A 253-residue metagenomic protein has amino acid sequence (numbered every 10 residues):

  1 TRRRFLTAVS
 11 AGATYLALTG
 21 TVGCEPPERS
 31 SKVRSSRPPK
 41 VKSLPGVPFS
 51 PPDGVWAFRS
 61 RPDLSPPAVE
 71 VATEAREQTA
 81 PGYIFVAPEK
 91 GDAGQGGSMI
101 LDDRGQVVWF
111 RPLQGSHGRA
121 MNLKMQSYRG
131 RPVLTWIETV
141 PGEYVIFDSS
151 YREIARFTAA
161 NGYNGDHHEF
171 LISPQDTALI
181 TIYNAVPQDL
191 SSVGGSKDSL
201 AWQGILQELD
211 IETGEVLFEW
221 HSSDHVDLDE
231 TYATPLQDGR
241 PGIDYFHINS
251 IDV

Functional and structural regions predicted by a protein language model:
R2-T7: N-terminal export leaders
V9-G12, L16-L18, P27-V253: Histidine-/acidic-rich catalytic cores in large beta-rich domains
V22-G23: C-terminal motif of bacterial Sec signal peptides marking the signal peptidase cleavage site
